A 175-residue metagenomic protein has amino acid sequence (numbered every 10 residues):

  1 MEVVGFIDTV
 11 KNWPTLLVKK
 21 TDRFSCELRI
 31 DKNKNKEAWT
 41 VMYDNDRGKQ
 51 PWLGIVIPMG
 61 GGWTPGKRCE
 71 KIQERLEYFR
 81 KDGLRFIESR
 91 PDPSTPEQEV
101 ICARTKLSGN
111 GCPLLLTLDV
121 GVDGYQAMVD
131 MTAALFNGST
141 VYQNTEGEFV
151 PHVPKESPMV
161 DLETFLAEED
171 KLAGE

Functional and structural regions predicted by a protein language model:
M1-V18: Membrane-aqueous junction of the first/signal-anchor transmembrane helix in small integral membrane proteins
K11, K19-K20, K32-K36, K49 (+6 more regions): Context-gated lysine
N12, N33-N35, N45, N110 (+2 more regions): Detector for Asparagine
T15-G60: N-terminal, charge-rich interaction modules
L17-V18, Q73, E77-R80, E163 (+2 more regions): Compositionally biased amphipathic helical and low-complexity segments enriched in hydrophobic
T40-V41, W52, P58, Y142-E175: Low-complexity intrinsically disordered segments
T64, E70-E156: Mature extracellular/secreted ectodomains of secretory-pathway proteins
